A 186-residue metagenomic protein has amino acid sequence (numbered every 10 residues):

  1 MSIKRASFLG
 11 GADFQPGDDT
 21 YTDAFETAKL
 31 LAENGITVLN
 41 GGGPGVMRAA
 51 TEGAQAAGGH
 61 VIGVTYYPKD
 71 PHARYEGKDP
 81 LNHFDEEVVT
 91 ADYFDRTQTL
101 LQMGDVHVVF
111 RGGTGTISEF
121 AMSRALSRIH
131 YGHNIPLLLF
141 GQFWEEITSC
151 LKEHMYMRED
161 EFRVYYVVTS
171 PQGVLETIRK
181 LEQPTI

Functional and structural regions predicted by a protein language model:
M1-V64: Glycine-rich beta-alpha loop segments
G11-F14, Y67-K69, G112-G115: Short glycine-rich anion-binding loops that position phosphate/pyrophosphate groups of nucleotides and phosphorylated
A24-F25, Q55-A56, S123-S127, E153-Y156 (+1 more regions): Short, solvent-exposed amphipathic alpha-helical segments in soluble enzyme and RNA/protein-processing domains
P44-G53, W144-M155: Glycine-rich, charge-decorated loop segments at or immediately adjacent to ligand/cofactor-binding or catalytic sites
G45-F110: Acidic/glycine-enriched connector segments
G63-Y67, F110, R124-C150, D160-R163: Short, acidic/small-residue loops that bind anionic groups at enzyme active sites
A91-Y131, L138: Active-site/ligand-binding-proximal alpha/beta "capping" segment
D95, T99, E159-I186: A charged, well-structured terminal subsegment
